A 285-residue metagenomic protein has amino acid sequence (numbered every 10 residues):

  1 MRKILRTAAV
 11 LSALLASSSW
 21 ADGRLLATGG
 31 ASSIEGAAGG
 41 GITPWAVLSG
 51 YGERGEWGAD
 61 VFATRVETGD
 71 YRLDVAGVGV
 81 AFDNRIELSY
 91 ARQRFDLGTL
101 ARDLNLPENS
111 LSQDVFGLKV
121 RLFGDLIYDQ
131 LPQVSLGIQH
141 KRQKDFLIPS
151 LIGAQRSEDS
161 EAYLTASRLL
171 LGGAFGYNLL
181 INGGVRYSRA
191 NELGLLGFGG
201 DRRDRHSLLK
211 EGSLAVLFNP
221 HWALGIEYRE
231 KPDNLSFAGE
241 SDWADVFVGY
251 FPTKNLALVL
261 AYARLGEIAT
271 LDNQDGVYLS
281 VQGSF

Functional and structural regions predicted by a protein language model:
M1-A31: Cleavable N-terminal export/targeting peptides
R6-V10, F123, G172, A190: General helical structural elements
A21-S150, A154, E158-A162, S167-G173 (+6 more regions): Transmembrane beta-barrel domains of Gram-negative outer membranes and organellar outer membranes
G69-D70, S207, G239-E240: Generic helix N-cap/helix-start motif at coil->alpha-helix transitions
L100-L106, D145-G153, E192-D201, N234-D242 (+1 more regions): Outer-membrane beta-barrel translocator domains and adjoining extracellular loop/strand segments of Gram-negative
A154-N234, D242: Detector for outer-membrane/organellar transmembrane beta-barrel domains, recognizing the amphipathic beta-strand
A238-F285: Predominantly the C-terminal beta-signal and adjacent terminal strand-loop region of outer-membrane beta-barrel
